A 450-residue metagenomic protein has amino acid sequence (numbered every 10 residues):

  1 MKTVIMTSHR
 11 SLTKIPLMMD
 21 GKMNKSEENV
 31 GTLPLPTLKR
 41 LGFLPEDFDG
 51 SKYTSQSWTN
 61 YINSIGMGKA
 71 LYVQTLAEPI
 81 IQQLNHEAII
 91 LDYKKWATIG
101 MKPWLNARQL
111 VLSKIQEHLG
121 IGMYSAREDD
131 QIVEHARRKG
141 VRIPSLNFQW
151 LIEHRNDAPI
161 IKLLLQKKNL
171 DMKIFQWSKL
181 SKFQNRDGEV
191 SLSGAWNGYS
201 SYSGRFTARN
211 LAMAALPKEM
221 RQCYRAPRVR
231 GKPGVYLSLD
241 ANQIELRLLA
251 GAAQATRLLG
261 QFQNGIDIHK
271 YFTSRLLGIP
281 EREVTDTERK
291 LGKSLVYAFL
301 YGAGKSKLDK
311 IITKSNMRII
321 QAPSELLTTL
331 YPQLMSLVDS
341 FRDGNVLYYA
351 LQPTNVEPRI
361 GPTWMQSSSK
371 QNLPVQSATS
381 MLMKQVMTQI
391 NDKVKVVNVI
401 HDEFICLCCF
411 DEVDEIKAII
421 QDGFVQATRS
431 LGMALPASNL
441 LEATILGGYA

Functional and structural regions predicted by a protein language model:
K2, S11-I15, M19-D20, N24-K25 (+7 more regions): Acidic, glycine-rich two-metal-ion catalytic cores of nucleic acid-processing enzymes
T3-P16, N24-S125, A253-Q263, Q333: Mixed-charge, glycine-rich, non-catalytic linkers/tails in nucleic-acid processing enzymes
K69-I160, Y301-V338: Extended, well-ordered alpha-helical scaffold/bundle regions in very large, multi-domain proteins
L105, L407-E415, G448-A450: Short glycine/threonine-rich loop-to-helix capping motif typified by GTGT followed within a few residues by an Asp-Pro
L291-Y301: Short, amphipathic alpha-helical "recognition" segments used to contact nucleic acids or chromatin
S306-L308, D402-L407: Short cationic amphipathic helices and targeting signals
I390-K395, R429-L435: Short secondary-structure junctions
S430-A450: Short proline/glycine- and acidic-rich turn/helix-capping motifs at secondary-structure junctions
